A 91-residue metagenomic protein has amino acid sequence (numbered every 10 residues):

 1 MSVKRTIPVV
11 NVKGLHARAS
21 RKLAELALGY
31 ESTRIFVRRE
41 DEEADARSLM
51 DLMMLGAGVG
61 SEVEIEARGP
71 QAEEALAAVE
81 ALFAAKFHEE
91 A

Functional and structural regions predicted by a protein language model:
S2-T6, E62-E64: Intrinsic-disorder/low-complexity, polar/charged segments enriched in Ser/Thr/Lys/Arg/Asp/Glu/Gln
P8-M50, M54-L55: Compact, glycine-rich, soluble single-domain proteins
G58-A91: C-terminal structural segments of small proteins and small subunits
